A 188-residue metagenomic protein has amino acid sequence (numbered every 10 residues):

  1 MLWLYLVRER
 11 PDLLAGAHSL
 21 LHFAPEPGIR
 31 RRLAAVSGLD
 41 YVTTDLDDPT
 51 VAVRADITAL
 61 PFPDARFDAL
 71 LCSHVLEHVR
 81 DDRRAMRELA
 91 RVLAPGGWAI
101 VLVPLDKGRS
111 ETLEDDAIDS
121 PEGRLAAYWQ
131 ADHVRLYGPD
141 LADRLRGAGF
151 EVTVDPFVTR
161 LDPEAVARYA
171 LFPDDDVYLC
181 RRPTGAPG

Functional and structural regions predicted by a protein language model:
M1-P61, A65, F157-G188: Conserved N-terminal segment of class I S-adenosyl-L-methionine
F23, L70-L71: Hydrophobic beta-strand segment of the Class I
A65-D68, G96-G97: Conserved phosphate-binding and hydrolysis motifs of nucleotide-dependent enzymes
H74-H78: Short catalytic micro-motifs in class I SAM-dependent methyltransferases
R80-L89, A94-G188: S-adenosyl-L-methionine-dependent methyltransferase catalytic module, highlighting the catalytic core
